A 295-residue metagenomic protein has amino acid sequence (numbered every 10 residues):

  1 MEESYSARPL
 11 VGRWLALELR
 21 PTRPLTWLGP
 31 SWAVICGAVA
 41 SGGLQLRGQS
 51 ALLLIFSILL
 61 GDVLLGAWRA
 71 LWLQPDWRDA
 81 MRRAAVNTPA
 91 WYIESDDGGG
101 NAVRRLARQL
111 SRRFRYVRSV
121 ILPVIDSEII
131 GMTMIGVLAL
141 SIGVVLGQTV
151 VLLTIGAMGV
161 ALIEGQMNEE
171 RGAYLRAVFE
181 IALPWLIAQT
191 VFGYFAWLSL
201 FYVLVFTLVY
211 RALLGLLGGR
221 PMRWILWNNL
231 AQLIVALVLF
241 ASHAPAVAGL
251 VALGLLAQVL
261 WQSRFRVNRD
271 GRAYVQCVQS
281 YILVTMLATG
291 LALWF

Functional and structural regions predicted by a protein language model:
M1-E164, R176-L217, I225-F295: Hydrophobic alpha-helical transmembrane segments
A173: Short acidic/histidine-rich active-site segments
